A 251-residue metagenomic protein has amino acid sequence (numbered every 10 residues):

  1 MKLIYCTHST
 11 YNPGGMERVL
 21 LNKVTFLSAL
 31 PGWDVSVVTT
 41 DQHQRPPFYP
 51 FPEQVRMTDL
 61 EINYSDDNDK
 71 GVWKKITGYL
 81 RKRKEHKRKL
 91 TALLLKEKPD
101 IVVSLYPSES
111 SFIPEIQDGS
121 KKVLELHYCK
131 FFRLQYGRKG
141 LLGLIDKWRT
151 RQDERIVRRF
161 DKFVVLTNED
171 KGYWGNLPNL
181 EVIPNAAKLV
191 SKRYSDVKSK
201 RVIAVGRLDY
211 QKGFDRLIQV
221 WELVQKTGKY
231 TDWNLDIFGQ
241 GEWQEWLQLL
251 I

Functional and structural regions predicted by a protein language model:
C6-P13, F26-T77: N-terminal strand-loop element at the rim of the active site of nucleotide-sugar-dependent glycosyltransferases
G14-N22, K200, A204-Q225, E242-E245: A conserved mid-protein helix/loop that constitutes part of the nucleotide-sugar donor-binding site
V37-Q44, V205, W233-L247: Glycosyltransferase donor-sugar binding loop
Y64-T77, L124-R151: Acceptor-binding helix/loop patch of EC 2.4 sugar-transfer enzymes, predominantly nucleotide-sugar-dependent
H86, S104-E109, L126: Short His-centered aromatic/hydrophobic patch
R88-A92, G143-F163: Membrane-proximal helix-turn-helix segments that form the acceptor-binding/catalytic region of lipid-linked
I101-V103, I116-Q135, V164: Active-site proximal beta-strand in glycosyltransferases
E169, A186: Carbohydrate-associated surface elements
